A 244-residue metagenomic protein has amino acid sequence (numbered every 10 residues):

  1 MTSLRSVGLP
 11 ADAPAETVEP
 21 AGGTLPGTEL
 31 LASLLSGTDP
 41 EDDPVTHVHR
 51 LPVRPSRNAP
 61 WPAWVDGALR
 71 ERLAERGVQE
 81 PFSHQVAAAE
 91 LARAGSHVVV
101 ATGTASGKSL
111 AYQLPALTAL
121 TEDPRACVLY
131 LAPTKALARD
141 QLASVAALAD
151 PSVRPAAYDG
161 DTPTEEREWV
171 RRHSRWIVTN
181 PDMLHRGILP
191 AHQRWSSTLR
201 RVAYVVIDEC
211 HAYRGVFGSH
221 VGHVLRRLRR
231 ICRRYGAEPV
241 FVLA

Functional and structural regions predicted by a protein language model:
M1-V86, S96-H97: Helicase-associated low-complexity/disordered flanking segments
P60-Y235, P239-A244: Conserved P-loop/Walker A NTP-binding site and adjacent catalytic elements of P-loop NTPases
